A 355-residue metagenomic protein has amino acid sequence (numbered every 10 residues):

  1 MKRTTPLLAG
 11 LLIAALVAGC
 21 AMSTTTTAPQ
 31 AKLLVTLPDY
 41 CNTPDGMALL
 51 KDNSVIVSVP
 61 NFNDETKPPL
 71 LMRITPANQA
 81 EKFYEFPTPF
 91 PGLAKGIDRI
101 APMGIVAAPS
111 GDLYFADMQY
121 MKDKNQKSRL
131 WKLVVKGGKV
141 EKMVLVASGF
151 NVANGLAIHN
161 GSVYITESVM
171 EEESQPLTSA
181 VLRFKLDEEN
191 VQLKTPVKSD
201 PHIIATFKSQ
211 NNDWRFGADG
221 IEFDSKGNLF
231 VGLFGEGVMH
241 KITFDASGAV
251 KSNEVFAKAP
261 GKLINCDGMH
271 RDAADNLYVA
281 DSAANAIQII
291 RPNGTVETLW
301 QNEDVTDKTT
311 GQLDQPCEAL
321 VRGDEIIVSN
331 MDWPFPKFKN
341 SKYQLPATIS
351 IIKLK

Functional and structural regions predicted by a protein language model:
M1-L8: Bacterial N-terminal signal peptides that target proteins for export
T25-C41: A short helix->beta-strand "capping" segment at the edge of beta-propeller domains
K32-T36, A80-T88, E141-S148, Q192-F207 (+2 more regions): Beta-propeller fold detector
Y40-D52, K67-P68, P89-D112, S148-E171 (+3 more regions): Beta-rich, blade/repeat-based domains predominating in secreted/periplasmic proteins but also intracellular
L50-S54, K67-Y84, L113, K122 (+9 more regions): Flexible "stalk/tail and boundary" regions
V55-E65, A107, L113-N125, I165-Q175 (+3 more regions): Conserved beta-strand positions in repeat-built beta-propeller and related beta-rich domains
V231, V238, P260-T295: Loop/turn-rich, solvent-exposed surfaces of beta-rich toroidal or solenoidal domains
